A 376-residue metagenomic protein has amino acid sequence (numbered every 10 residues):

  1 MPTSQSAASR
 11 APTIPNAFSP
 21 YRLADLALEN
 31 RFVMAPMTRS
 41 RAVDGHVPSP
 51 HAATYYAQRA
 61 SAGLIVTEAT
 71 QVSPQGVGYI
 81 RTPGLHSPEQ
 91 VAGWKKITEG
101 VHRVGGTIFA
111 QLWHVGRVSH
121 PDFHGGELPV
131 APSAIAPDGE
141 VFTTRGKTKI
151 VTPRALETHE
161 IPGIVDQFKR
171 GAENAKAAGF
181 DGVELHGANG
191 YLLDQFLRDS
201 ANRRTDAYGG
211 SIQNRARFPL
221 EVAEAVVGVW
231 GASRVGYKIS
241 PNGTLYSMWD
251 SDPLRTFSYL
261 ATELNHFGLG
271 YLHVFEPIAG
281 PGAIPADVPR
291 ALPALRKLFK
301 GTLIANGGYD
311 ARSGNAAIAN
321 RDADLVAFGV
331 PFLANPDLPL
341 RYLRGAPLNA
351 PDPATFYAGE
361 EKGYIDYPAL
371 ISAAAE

Functional and structural regions predicted by a protein language model:
M1-E376: Flavin-dependent oxidoreductase catalytic cores
